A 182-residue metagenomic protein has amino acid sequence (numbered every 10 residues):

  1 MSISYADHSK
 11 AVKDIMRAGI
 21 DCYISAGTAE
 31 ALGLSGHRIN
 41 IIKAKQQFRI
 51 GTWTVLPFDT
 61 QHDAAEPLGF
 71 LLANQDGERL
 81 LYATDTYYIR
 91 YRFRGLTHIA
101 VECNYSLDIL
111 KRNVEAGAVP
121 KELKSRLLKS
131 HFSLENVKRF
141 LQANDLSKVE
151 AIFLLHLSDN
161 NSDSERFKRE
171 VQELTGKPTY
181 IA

Functional and structural regions predicted by a protein language model:
M1-G27: Active-site metal-binding motif and surrounding structural segment of the metallo-beta-lactamase
Y5-K10, A29-L32, D63-A65, Y88-Y91 (+2 more regions): Active-site environment of divalent metal-dependent phosphoester hydrolases
K10, K43-H98: Core dinuclear metal-dependent hydrolase active-site scaffold
K10-G19, L34, S162-R169: Metal-dependent catalytic neighborhoods of phosphoester/phosphodiester hydrolases
I15, E30-H37, R49-I50, R90-G95: Short loop/helix-cap segments at secondary-structure boundaries that form the rim of catalytic
G19-A26, L32, N40-I41, R79-A83: Short, hydrophobic beta-strand segments that form beta-sheet elements in well-ordered domains
R94-A182: Cap/insert and terminal regions of metallo-dependent hydrolase folds
